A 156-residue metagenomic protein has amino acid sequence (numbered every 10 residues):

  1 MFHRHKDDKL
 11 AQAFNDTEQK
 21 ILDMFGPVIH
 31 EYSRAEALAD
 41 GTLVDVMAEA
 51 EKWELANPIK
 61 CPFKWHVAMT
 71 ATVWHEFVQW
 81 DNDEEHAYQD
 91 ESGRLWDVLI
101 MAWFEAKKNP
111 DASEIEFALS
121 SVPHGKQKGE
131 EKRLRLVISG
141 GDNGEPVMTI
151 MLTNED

Functional and structural regions predicted by a protein language model:
M1-N109: N-terminal "domain-start" segment
V73-D156: Functional cores of ribonucleases/endoribonucleases
